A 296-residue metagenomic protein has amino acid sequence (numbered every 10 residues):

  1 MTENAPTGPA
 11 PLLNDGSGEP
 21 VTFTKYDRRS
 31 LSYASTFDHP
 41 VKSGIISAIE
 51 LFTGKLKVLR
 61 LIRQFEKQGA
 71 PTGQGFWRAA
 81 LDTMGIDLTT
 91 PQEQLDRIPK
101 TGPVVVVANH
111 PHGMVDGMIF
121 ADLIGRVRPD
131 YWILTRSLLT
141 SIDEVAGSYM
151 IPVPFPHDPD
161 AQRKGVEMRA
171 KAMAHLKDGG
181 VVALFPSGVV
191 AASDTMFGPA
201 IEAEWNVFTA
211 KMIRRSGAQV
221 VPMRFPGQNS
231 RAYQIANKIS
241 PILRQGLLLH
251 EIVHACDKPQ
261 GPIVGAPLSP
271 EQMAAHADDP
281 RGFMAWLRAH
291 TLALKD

Functional and structural regions predicted by a protein language model:
T2, P9-L12, R29, G165-D296: Non-catalytic C-terminal accessory region of glycerolipid acyltransferases and related lyso-lipid remodeling enzymes
T2-V107, G117-I119, R126-D130: Membrane-anchoring hydrophobic helices of lipid-metabolizing enzymes
S47, L56-R60, V105-A161: Catalytic core of membrane glycerolipid acyltransferases/transacylases, capturing the structured, soluble-facing
R78-D82, I142, I252-A255: Short, conserved catalytic or adaptor-binding loops enriched in Gly and charged residues
L81-I86, H110, D158-R163, G198-P199: Short, flexible loop segments at the rims of nucleotide/cofactor-binding pockets, characterized by
D87-D96, T135-L139, R169-A172: Short, charged beta->alpha transition segments
L88, Y131-I133, V182, V220: Hydrophobic beta-strand scaffold residues
L95, L138-T140, H157, G227 (+1 more regions): Residue-level detector of flexible, active-site-proximal loop/helix-junction positions within diverse enzyme catalytic
